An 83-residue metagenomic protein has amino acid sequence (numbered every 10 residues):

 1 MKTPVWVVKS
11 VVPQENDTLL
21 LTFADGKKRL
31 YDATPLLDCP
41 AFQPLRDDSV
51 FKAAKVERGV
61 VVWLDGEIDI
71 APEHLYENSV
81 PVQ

Functional and structural regions predicted by a protein language model:
M1-Q83: Motif-centric detector for short Cys/His coordination patterns
